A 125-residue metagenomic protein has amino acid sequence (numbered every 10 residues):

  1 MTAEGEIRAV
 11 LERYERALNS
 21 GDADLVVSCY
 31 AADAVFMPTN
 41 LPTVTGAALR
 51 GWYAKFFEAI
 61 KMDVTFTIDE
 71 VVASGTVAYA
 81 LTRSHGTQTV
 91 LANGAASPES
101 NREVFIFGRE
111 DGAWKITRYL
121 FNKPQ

Functional and structural regions predicted by a protein language model:
E4-V10, R16, S20-S74, R83 (+1 more regions): A solvent-exposed, acidic/Ser-Thr-rich amphipathic alpha-helical stretch
D33, Q88, K123-Q125: Feature marks short, surface-exposed loop/turn motifs that line or immediately flank catalytic pockets and channel
V71-A78, F107-A113: A short, structured loop/turn motif at beta-sheet edges
R83-T89: Generic short beta-strand segments
L91-N93: Extracellular loop and loop/strand-boundary signature of outer-membrane beta-barrel proteins
S100-Q125: Short beta-strand edge/turn micro-motifs at domain boundaries
